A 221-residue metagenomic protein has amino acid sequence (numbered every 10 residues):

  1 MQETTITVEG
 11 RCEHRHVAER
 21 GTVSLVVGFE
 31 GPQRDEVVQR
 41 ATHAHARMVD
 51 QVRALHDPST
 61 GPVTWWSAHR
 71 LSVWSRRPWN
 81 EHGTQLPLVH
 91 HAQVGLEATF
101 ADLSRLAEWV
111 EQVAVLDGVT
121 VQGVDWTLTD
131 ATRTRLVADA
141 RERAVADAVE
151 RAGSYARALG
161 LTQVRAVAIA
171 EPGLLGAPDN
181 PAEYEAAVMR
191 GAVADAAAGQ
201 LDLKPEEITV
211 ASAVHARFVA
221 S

Functional and structural regions predicted by a protein language model:
M1-S221: Short, charge-dense linear interaction motifs
